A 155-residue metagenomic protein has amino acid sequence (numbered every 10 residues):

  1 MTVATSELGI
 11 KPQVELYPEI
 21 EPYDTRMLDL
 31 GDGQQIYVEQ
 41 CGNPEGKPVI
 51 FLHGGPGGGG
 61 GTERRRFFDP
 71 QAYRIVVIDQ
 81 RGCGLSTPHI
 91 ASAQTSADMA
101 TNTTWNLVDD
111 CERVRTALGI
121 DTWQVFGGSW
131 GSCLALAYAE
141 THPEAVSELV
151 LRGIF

Functional and structural regions predicted by a protein language model:
T2-L16: Short, basic/low-complexity N-terminal boundary segments at the transition from targeting/disordered tails
P12-Q40: N-terminal cap/lid segment of alpha/beta-hydrolase-fold proteins
L30-I90: Conserved HGGG/HGGXW glycine-rich cap/lid loop of the alpha/beta-hydrolase fold
E39, R113-A117, A137: Residue-level signal for well-ordered alpha-helical scaffold segments within enzymatic catalytic domains
A91-A97: Short glycine/proline- and charge-enriched loop/turn segments that cap or connect secondary-structure elements
D98-N102: Alpha-helix capping and helix-loop boundary segments enriched in small/acidic/polar residues
W105-W123: Conserved acidic catalytic loop of the alpha/beta-hydrolase fold
D121-F155: Conserved hydrolase catalytic core segment
